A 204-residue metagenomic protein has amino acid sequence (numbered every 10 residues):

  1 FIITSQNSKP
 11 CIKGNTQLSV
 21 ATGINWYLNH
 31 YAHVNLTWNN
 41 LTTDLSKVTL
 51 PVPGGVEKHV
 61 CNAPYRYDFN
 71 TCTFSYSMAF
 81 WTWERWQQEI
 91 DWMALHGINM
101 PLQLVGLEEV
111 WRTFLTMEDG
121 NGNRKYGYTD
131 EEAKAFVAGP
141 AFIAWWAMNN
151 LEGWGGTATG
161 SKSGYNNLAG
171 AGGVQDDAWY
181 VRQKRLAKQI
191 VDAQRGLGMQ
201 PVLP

Functional and structural regions predicted by a protein language model:
F1-I3: N-terminal-proximal low-complexity accessory segments that begin disordered and transition into the first
S5-P204: Feature activates predominantly on carbohydrate-active enzymes
